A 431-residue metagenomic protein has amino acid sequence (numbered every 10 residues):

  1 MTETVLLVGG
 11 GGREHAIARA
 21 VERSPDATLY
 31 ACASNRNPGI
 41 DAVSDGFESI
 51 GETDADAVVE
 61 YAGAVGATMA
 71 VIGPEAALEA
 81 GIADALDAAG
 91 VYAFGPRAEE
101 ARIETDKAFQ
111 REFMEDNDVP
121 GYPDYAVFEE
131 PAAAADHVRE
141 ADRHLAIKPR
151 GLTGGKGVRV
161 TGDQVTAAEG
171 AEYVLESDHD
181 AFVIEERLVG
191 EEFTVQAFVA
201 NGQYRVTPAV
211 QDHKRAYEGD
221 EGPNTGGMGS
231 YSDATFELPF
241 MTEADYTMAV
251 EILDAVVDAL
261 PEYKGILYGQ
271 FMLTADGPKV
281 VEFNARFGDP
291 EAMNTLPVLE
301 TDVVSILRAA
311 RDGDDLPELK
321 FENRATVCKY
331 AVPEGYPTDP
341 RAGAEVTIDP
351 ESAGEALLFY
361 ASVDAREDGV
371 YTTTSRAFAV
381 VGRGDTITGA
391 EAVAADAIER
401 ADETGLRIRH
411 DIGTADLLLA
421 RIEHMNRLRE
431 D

Functional and structural regions predicted by a protein language model:
M1-R97: ATP-binding N-terminal substructure of ATP-dependent carboxylate-amine bond-forming enzymes
L7, D106-F182, A244-E251: Active-site nucleotide/adenylate-binding loops and adjacent lid/helix of ATP-dependent enzymes
A57, A133, T166-E169, T338 (+1 more regions): Short, conserved charged micro-motifs
G157-F287: Internal nucleotide-binding/catalytic subdomain
A249-D258, Y263-L267, N284-I348, S352: Active-site "cap" helix and flanking loop/linker of ATP-utilizing ligase/carboxylase catalytic domains
Y330-Y371, E423-E430: Glycine-rich active-site loop/lid that clamps phosphate-bearing ligands
V363-E367, T372-D431: Generic C-terminus detector
